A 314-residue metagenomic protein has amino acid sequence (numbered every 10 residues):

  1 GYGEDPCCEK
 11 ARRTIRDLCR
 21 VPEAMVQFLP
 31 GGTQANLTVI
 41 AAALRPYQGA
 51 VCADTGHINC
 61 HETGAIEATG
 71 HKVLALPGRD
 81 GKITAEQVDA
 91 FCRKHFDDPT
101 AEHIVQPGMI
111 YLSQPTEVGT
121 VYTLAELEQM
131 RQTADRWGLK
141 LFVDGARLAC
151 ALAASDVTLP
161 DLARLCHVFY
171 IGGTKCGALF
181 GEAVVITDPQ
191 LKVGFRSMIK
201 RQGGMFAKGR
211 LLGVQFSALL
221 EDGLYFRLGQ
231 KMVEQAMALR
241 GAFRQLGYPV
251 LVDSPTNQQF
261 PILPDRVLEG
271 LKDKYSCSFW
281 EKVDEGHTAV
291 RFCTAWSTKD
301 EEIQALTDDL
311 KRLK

Functional and structural regions predicted by a protein language model:
G1-G32, D54-T55, N59, A65: Conserved N-terminal alpha-helix of the aminotransferase class I/II PLP-enzyme fold
D17-L18, T38-Y47, A65: Glycine-rich loop at the start of a catalytic domain that most often binds anionic cofactors/ligands
A42-C60: Conserved PLP-anchoring active-site segment centered on the Schiff-base-forming lysine
P46-Y47, M237-R312: Conserved C-terminal alpha-helix-loop-beta "cap" of PLP-dependent enzymes that closes/shapes the active-site mouth
G70-G108, L112-P115, Y122-Q129: PLP-dependent aminotransferase-class I/II
Q106-P107, V121, T158-L159, A163-P255: Active-site C-terminal subdomain of aminotransferase-like
Y122-L152: Catalytic PLP-binding core of fold-type I/II PLP enzymes
